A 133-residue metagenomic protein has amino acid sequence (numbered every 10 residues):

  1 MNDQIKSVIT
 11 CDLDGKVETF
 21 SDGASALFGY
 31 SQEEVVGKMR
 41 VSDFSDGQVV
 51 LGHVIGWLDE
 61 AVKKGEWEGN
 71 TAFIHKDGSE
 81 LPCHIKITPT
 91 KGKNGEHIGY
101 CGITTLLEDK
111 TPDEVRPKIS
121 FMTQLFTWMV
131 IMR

Functional and structural regions predicted by a protein language model:
M1-L13, V17, K118-M132: Sensory modules in modular signal-transduction proteins
C11, N70, I74, I85-T88 (+1 more regions): PAS-family sensory domains
D14, E18-A26: PAS/LOV sensory domain surfaces, especially short acidic/polar patches at coil-to-helix junctions
A24-V36: PAS/PAS-like sensory domain cap-loop motif
E34-Q48: PAS-family sensory/regulatory domains
G47-S79: Terminal output helix/cap of sensory domains in signal transduction proteins
T90-G92: Sensor-regulatory modules in signal-transduction proteins
G95-L107: PAS-family sensory domains
